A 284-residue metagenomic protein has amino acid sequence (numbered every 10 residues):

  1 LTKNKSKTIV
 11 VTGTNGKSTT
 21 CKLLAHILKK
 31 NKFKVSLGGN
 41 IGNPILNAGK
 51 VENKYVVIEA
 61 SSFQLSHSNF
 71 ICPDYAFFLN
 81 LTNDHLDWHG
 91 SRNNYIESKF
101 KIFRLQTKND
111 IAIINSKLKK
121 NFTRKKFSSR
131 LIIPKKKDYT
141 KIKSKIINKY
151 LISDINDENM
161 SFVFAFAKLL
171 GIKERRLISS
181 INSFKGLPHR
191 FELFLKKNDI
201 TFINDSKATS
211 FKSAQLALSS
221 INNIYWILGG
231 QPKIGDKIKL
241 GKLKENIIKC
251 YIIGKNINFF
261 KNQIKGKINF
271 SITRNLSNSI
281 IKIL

Functional and structural regions predicted by a protein language model:
L1-V10, L24, N31, N182 (+2 more regions): Short, basic phosphate-binding NTP loop
V11, N40, E59, L79 (+6 more regions): Residue-level signal for inorganic ion chemistry
T19-S36: A conserved segment at the C-terminal end of the G1
F33-I45, S61: Short beta-strand-centered segment that lines the nucleotide-binding/catalytic pocket of NTP-utilizing
K34, K149-I247, F260: Nucleotide phosphate-binding/pyrophosphate-handling subdomain across enzymes that bind or process nucleotide phosphates
I41, V51-L151: Flexible active-site lid/hinge loop adjacent to a nucleotide/diphosphate and Mg2+-phosphate binding pocket
A112-S116, I227-G229, N246-K255: Short internal beta-strands
I234-L284: C-terminal helical cap/extension that packs against the catalytic core of soluble nucleotide-cofactor enzymes
